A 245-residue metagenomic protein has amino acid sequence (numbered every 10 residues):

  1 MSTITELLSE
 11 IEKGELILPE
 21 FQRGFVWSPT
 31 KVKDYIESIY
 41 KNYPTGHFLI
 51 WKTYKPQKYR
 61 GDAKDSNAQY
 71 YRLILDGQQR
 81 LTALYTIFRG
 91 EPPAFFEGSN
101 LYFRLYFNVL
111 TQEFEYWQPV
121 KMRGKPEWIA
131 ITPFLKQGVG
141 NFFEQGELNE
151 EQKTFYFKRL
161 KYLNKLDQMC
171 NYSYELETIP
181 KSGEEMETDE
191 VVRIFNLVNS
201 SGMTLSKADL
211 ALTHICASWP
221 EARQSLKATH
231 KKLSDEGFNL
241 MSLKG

Functional and structural regions predicted by a protein language model:
M1-G245: Basic- and aromatic-enriched surface patches that contact anionic nucleotides/nucleic acids
